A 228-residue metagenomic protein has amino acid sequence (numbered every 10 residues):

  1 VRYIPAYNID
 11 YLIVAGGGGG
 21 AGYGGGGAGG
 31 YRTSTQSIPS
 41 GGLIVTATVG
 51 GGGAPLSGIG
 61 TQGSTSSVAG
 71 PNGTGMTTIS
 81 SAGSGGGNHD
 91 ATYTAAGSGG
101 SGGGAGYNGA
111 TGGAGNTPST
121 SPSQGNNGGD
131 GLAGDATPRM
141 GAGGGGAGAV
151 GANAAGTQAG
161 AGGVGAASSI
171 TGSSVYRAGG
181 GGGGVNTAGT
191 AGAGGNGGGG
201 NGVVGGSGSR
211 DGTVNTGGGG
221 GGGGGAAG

Functional and structural regions predicted by a protein language model:
V1-A6: N-terminal low-complexity, intrinsically disordered "leader/linker" segments enriched in small/polar and basic residues
N8-G228: Low-complexity, glycine/proline-biased repetitive segments and flexible coils/loops
